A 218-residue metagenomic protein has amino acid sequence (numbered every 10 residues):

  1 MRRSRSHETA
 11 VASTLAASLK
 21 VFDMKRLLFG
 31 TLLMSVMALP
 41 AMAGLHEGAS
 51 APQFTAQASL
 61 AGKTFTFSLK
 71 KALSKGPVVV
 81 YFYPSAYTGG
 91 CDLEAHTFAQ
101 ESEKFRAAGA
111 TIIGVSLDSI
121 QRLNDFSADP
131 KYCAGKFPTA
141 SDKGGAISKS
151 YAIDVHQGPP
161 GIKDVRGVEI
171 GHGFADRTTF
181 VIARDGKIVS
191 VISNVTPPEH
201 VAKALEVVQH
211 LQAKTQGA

Functional and structural regions predicted by a protein language model:
S4-R5, A43: Intrinsic low-complexity/disordered segments
R5-H7, V11-A12: Short linear segments in intrinsically disordered or otherwise low-structure-confidence regions
E8, A17-T31: Bacterial N-terminal signal peptides that target proteins for export
S13-V21, M42, T55: Short intrinsically disordered, low-complexity segments
V21, M37-A38, A95: Hydrophobic alpha-helical membrane context
G30-A38: Bacterial N-terminal signal peptides
M42-A218: Chalcogenol-based redox active-site neighborhoods
